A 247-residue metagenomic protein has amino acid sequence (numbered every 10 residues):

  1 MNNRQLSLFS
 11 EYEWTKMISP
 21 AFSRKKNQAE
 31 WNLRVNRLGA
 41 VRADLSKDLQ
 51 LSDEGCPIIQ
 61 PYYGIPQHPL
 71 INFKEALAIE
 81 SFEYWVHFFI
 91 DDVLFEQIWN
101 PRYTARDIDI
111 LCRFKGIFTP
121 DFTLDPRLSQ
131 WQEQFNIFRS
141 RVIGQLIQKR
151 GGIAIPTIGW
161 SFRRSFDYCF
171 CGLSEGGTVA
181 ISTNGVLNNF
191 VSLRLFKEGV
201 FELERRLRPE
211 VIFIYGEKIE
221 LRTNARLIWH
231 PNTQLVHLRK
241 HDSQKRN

Functional and structural regions predicted by a protein language model:
M1-I58, A225-N247: C-terminal accessory extensions appended to soluble enzyme cores
Y12-T15, I65-P66, A76, C169: Generic signature of intrinsically disordered, low-complexity segments enriched in small/polar residues
P20, P57, P61, P66-P69 (+4 more regions): Proline-rich intrinsically disordered, low-complexity coils
Q28-I108, L128: Non-catalytic, usually N-terminal nucleic-acid engagement modules in DNA/RNA processing proteins
K74, A78-S81, W85-I90, W99-S243: Eukaryote-skewed repeat-based solenoidal scaffolds used as protein-protein interaction platforms, primarily
